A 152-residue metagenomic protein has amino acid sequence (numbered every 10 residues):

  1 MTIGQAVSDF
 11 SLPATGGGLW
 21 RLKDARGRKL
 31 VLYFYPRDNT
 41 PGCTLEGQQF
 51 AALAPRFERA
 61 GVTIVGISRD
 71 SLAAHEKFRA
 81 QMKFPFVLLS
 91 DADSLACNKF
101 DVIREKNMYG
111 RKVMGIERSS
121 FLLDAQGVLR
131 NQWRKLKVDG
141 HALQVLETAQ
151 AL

Functional and structural regions predicted by a protein language model:
M1-L152: Chalcogenol-based redox active-site neighborhoods
